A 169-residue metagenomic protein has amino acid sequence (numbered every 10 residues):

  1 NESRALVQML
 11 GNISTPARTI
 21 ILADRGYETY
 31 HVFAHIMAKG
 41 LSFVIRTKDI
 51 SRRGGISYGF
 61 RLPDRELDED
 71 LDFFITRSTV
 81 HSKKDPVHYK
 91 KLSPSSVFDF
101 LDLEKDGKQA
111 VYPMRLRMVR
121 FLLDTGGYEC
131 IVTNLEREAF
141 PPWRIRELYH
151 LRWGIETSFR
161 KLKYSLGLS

Functional and structural regions predicted by a protein language model:
N1-S169: Single, function-defining residue in the core of a domain
